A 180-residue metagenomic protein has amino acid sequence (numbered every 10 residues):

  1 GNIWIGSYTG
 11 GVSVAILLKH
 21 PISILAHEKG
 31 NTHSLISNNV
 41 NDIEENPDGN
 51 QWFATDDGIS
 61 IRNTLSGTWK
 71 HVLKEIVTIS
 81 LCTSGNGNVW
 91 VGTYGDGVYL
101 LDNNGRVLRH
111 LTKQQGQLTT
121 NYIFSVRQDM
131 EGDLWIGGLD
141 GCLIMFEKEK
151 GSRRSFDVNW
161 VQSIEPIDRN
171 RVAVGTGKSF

Functional and structural regions predicted by a protein language model:
G1-F180: Carboxylate-rich, polar loop motifs that coordinate divalent cations or form catalytic acidic clusters
